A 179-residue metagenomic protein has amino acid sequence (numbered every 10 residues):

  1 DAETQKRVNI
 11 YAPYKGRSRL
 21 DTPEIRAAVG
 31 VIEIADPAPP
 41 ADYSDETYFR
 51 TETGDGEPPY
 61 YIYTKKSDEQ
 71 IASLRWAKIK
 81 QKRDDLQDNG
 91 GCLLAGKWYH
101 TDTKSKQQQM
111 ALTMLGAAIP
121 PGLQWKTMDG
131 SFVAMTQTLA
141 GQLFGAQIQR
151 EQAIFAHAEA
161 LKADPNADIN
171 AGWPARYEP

Functional and structural regions predicted by a protein language model:
D1-D45, T51-P179: A preference for well-ordered globular domain cores that mediate specific macromolecular interactions or catalysis
